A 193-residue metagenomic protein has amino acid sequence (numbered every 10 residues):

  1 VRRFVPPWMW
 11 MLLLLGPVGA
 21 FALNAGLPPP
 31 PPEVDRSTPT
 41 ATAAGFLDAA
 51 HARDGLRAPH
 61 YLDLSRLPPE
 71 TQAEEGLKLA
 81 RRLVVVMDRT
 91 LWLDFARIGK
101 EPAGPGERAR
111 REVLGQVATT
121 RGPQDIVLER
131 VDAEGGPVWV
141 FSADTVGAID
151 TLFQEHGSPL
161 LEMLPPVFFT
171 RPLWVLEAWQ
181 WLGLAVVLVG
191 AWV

Functional and structural regions predicted by a protein language model:
V1-F4: N-terminal secretory signal peptides that target proteins for export/translocation
W8-G19: Bacterial N-terminal signal peptides
G16-V18, T42, D54, Q124: Generic detector of short, well-ordered, non-transmembrane alpha-helical segments enriched in hydrophobic residues
F21-E33, E112-W179: Short beta-strand edge/turn micro-motifs at domain boundaries
P28-V86: Core segments of small alpha/beta cavity-forming domains
R53, R57, M87-D94, L160 (+1 more regions): Short secondary-structure junctions and interdomain/linker hinges
L67-D125: Surface-exposed, charged secondary-structure patches
W179-V193: Hydrophobic alpha-helical transmembrane segments and their immediate juxtamembrane helical boundaries in integral
